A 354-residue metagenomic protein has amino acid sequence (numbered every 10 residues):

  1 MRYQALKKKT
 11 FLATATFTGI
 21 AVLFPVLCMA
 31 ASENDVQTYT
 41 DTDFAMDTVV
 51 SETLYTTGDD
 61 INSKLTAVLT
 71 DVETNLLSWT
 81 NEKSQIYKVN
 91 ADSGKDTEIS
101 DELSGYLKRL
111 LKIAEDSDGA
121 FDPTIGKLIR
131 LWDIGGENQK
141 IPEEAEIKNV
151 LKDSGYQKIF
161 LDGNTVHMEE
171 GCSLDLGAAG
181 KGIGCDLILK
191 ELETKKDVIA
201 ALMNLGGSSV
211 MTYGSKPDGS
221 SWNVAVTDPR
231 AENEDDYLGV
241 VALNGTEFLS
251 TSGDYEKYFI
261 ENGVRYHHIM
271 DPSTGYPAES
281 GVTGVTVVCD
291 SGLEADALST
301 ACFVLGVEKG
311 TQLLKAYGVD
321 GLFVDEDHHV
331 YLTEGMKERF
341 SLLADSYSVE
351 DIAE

Functional and structural regions predicted by a protein language model:
R2-E354: Mature catalytic core of soluble alpha/beta enzymes
